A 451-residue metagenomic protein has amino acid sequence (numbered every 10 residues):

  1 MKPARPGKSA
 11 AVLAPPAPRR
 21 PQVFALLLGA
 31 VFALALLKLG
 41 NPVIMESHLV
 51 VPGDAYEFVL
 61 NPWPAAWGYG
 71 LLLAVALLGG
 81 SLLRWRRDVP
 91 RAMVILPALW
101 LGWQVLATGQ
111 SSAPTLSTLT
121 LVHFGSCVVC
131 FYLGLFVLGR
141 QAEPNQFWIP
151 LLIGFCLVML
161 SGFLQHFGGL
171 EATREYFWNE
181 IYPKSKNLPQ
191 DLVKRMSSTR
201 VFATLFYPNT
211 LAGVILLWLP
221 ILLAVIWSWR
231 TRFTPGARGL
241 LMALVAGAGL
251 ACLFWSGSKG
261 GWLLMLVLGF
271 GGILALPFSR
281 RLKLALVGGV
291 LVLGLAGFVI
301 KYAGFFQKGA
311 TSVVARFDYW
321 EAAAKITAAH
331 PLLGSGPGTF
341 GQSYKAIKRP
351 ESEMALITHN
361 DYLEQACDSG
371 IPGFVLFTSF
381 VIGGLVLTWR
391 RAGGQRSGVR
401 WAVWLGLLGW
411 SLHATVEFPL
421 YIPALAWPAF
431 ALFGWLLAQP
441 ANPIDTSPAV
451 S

Functional and structural regions predicted by a protein language model:
K2-R5, V12-P42, A65-L82, P97-G109 (+5 more regions): Alpha-helical transmembrane segments of multi-pass inner-membrane proteins
I44-N61, L188-L205, V314, D318 (+2 more regions): Juxtamembrane membrane-water interface segments that cap and precede transmembrane helices
V50-D54, E171-R200, F305-A324, T339: Extracytoplasmic catalytic-loop and juxtamembrane helix elements of membrane-embedded, polyprenol/dolichol-linked
S117-T120, Q307-G309: Extracellular loop and loop/strand-boundary signature of outer-membrane beta-barrel proteins
L170, R174, W178, Y207 (+3 more regions): TM-adjacent membrane-interface loops and short helices in multi-pass inner/ER membrane proteins
G304-G309, E351, Q395: Short beta-alpha connecting loops at secondary-structure transitions that line or flank enzyme active sites
Q439-S447: Membrane-interface capping segments at transmembrane-helix boundaries
